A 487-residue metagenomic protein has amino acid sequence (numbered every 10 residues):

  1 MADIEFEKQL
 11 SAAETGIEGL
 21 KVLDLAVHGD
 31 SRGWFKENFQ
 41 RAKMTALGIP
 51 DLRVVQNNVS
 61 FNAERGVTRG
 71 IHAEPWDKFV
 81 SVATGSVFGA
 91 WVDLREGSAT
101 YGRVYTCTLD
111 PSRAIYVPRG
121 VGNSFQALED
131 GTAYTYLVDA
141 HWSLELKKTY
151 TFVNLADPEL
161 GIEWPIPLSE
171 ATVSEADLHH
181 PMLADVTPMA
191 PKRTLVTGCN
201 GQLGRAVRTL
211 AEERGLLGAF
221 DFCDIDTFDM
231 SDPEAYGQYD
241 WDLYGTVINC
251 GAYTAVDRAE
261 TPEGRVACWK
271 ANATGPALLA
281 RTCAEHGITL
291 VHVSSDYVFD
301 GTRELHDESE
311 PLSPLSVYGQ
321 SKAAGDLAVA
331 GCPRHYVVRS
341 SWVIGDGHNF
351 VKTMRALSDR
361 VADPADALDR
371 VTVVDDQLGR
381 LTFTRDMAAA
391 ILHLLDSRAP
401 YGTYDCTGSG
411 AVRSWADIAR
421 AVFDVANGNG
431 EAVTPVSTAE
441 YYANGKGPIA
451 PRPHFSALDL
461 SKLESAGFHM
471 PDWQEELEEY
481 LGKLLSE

Functional and structural regions predicted by a protein language model:
A2-L109, E129-A133, A140-P191: Non-catalytic, conserved peripheral segments adjacent to functional cores
S169-K192, P451-E487: C-terminal amphipathic/interface module of NAD(P)-dependent oxidoreductases and related NAD-binding regulators
R193-E213: N-terminal Rossmann NAD(P)H-binding glycine-rich loop of SDR-like oxidoreductase domains
Q202, R413-W415, T438-K462, D472: Active-site loop of classical SDR/Rossmann-like NAD(P)-dependent oxidoreductases, centered on the catalytic Tyr-X3-Lys
M230-A271, A284: NAD(P)H-binding glycine-rich loop region in Rossmannoid oxidoreductase-like domains and their noncatalytic homologs
V266-L278, E285, V298-V338, W342-H348: Catalytic helix-loop patch of NAD(P)-dependent Rossmann-fold dehydrogenases
A330-G379, T384-D386, L392: NAD(P)-dependent short-chain dehydrogenase/reductase
A390, S397-P448: Mid/C-terminal beta-alpha module of Rossmann-like enzyme folds, strongest in SDR-family dehydrogenases/epimerases
